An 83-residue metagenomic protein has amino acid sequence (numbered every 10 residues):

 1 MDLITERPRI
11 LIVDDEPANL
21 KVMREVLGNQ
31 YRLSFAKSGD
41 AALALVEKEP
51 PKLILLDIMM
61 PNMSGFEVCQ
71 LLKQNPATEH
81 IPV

Functional and structural regions predicted by a protein language model:
M1-L11, K48: Non-catalytic signal-transmission and effector/linker regions of two-component phosphorelay proteins
R7, P50-K52, P76-P82: His-Asp phosphorelay/catalytic-motif detector in bacterial-type signaling
D14: Conserved acidic carboxylate
P17-F35: Two-component/phosphorelay signaling modules centered on CheY-like receiver
F35-L53: Acidic, metal-coordinating helix/loop segments flanking the phosphotransfer/catalytic sites of two-component signaling
D57: Active-site residues of response regulator receiver
M60: Receiver (REC) domain active-site loop signature in two-component systems and cognate sites in sensor histidine kinases
